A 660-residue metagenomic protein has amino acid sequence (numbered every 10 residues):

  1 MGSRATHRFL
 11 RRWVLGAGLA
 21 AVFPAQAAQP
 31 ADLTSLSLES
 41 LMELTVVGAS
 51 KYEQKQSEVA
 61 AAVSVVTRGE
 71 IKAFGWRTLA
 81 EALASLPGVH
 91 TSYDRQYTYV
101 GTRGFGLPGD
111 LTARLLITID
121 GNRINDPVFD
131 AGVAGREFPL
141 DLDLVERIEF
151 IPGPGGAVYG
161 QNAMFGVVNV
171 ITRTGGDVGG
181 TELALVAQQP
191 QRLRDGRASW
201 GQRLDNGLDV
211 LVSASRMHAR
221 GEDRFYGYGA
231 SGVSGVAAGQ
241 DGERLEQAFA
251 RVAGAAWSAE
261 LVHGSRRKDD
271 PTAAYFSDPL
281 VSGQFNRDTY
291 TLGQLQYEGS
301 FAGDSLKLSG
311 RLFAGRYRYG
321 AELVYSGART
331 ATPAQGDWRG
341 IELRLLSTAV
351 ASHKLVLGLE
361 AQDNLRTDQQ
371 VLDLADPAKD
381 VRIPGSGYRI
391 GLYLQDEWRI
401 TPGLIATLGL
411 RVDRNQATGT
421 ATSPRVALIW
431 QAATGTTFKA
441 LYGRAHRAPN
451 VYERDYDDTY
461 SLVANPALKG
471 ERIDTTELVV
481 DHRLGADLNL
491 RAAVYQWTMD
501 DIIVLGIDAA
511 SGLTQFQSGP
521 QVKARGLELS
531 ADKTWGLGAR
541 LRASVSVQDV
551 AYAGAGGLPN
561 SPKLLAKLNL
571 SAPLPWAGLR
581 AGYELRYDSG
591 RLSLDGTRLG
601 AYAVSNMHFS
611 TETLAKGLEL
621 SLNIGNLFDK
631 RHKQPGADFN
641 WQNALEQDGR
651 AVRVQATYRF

Functional and structural regions predicted by a protein language model:
V47-G48, Y52-Q56, A60-S64, A80-R123: Extracytoplasmic beta-strand/coil segments of soluble accessory domains associated with Gram-negative outer-membrane
L79-A82, Y99-R103, L115-D120, G135-F138 (+3 more regions): N-terminal periplasmic accessory domains that precede and gate Gram-negative outer-membrane beta-barrel machines
R123-P152: Short acidic/polar hinge/loop motifs at secondary-structure boundaries that mediate gating or recognition
A157, D177-G179, A184-V186, D195 (+3 more regions): Periplasmic-side early beta-strands and strand-to-turn transitions of outer-membrane beta-barrels
G201-D205, E246-A248, A253, N286 (+4 more regions): Conserved C-terminal beta-signal and adjacent last beta-strands/turns of outer-membrane beta-barrel proteins
A274, R366-L372, Q416-A421, W430 (+5 more regions): Surface-exposed extracellular loop regions of Gram-negative outer-membrane beta-barrel proteins, predominantly
D278-F301, A334, V381-Y388, T437 (+5 more regions): Outer-membrane beta-barrel signature, preferentially recognizing the C-terminal barrel domain of Gram-negative
R399-T401, V494-T498, Q517-S593, Q655-R659: Gram-negative outer-membrane beta-barrel transporters
